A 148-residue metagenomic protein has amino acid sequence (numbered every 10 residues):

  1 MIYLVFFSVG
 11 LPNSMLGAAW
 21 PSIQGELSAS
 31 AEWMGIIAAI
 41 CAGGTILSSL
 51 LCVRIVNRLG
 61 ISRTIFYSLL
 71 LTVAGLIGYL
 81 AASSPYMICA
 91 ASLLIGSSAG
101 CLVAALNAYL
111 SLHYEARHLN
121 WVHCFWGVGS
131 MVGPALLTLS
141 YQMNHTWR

Functional and structural regions predicted by a protein language model:
M1-A29: Extracytoplasmic
Y3-F6, G35-A42: Short hydrophobic/aromatic, small-residue-rich stretches within specific transmembrane helices of secondary active
F7, G75, Y86-C101: Hydrophobic core of transmembrane alpha-helices in multi-pass small-molecule transporters, especially MFS/SLC-type
S14, C41-L50, M131: Residue-level signature of mid-helix packing/kink "hotspots" within the transmembrane helices of 12-pass Major
W20, A29-A38, L119: Juxtamembrane helix-start elements in MFS-like secondary transporters
L47-Y86: Conserved MFS/SLC helix-loop-helix module at the cytosolic interface between two early adjacent transmembrane helices
S97-Y114: Intracellular juxtamembrane helix-capping segments at the cytosolic ends of symmetry-related transmembrane helices
W121-R148: Helix-loop-helix hairpin linking two adjacent transmembrane segments in secondary transporters
